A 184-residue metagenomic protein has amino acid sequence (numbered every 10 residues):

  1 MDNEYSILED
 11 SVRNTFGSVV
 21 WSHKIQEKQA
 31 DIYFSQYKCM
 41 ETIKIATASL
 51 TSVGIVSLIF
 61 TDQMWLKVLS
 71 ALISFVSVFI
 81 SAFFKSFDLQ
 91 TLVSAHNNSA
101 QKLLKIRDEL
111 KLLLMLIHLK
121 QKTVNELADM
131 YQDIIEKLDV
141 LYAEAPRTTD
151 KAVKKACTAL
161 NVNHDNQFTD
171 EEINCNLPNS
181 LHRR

Functional and structural regions predicted by a protein language model:
M1-A46, F83-R184: Conserved non-transmembrane functional hotspots
I45-V56, L72-A82, I106: Hydrophobic alpha-helical transmembrane segments of multipass integral membrane proteins
F60-M64, F87-D88: Membrane-interface helix caps and helix-loop-helix hairpins in membrane proteins
D62-F75: Hydrophobic alpha-helical transmembrane segments
